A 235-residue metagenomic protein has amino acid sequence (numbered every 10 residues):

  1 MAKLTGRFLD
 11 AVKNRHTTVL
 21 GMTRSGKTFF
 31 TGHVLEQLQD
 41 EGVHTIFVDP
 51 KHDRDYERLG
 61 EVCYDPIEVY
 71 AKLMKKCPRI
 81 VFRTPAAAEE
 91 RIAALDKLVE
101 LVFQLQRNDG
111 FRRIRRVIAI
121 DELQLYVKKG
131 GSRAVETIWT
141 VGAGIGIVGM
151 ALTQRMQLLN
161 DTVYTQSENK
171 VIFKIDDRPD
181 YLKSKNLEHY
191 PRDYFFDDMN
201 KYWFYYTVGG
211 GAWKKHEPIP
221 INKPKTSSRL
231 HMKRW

Functional and structural regions predicted by a protein language model:
M1-G21, F30, V43, Q104 (+1 more regions): Conserved P-loop NTPase motor module
A2-R7, G60-P78, L98-Q106: A short, well-structured beta->alpha microelement
T17-S25, F29-L35, E90-H189: Conserved P-loop NTPase motor cores
R24-P66: Walker A/P-loop NTP-binding active-site region of P-loop NTPases, recognizing the glycine-rich GxxxxGKT/S
G42-V43, C77, I145-I147, T165-N169 (+1 more regions): Short glycine-/polar-rich loops that comprise or flank the Walker A/P-loop and associated switch/sensor motifs
R54-G60, M74, N160-Y164, L182: Short loop/helix-cap segments at secondary-structure boundaries that form the rim of catalytic
K72-D96: Conserved P-loop NTPase mechanochemical-coupling segment
L182-G211: P-loop/Walker A phosphate-binding loop and immediately adjacent motor/lid segment at beta-alpha junctions
